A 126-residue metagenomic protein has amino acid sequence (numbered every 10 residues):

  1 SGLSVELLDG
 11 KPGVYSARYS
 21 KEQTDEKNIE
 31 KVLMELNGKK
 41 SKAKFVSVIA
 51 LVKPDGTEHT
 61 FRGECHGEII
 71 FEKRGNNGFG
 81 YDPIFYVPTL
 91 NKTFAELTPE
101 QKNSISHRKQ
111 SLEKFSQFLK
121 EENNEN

Functional and structural regions predicted by a protein language model:
S1-N124: Anionic-ligand binding patches
